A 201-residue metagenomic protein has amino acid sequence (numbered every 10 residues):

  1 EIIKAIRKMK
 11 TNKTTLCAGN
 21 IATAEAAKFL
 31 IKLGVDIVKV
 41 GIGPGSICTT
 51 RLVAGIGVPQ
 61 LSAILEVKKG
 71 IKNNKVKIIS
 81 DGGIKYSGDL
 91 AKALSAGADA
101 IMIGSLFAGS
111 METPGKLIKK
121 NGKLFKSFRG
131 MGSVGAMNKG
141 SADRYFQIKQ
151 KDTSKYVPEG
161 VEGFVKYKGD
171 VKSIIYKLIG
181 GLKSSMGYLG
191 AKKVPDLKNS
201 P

Functional and structural regions predicted by a protein language model:
E1-L16, N20-G41: Hydrophobic, small-residue-rich alpha-helical packing segments that form membrane-like cores
T11-K13, A26, L33, G55-S80 (+1 more regions): Alpha/beta catalytic cores of nucleotide-metabolism and tRNA/nucleoside-modifying enzymes
I42-G45, L106-F107: Short, acidic/turn-prone active-site loops that include or flank metal/cofactor- and phosphate-binding residues
P44-L52: Gly-rich Lys/Arg/Thr-decorated short loops/hinges at beta-loop-alpha junctions or inter-strand turns that position
